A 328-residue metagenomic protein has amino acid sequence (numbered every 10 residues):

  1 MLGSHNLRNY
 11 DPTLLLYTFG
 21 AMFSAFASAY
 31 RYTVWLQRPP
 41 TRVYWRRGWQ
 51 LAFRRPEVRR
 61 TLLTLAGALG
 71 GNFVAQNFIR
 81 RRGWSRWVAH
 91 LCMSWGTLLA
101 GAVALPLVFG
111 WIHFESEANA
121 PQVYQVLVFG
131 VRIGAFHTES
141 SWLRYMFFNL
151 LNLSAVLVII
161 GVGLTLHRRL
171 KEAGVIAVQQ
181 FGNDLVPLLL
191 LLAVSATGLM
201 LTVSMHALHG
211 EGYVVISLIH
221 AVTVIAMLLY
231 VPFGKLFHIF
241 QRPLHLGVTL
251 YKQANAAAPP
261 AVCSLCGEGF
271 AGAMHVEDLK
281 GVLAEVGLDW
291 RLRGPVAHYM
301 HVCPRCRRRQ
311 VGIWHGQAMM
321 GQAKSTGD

Functional and structural regions predicted by a protein language model:
M1-S264, Q310: Membrane-embedded alpha-helical bundles of multi-pass integral membrane proteins
F109-G110, S116-E117, K252-N255, A284-G287 (+2 more regions): Short, surface-exposed linear patches
I176, Q253, V276-L279, G316-M319: A generic "cationic amphipathic patch" detector
G247, D278-D289, M319-D328: Short cysteine/histidine-rich metal-coordination sites, predominantly Zn2+-binding motifs
C263-G267, C303-C306: Short cysteine-rich clusters marking metal-coordination/redox-active sites
G269-A297: Short recognition patches in nucleic-acid-associated and regulatory proteins
G269-H275, R308-H315: Short functional micro-motifs and their immediate structural scaffolds
R291-R309: Cysteine-rich micro-motifs
